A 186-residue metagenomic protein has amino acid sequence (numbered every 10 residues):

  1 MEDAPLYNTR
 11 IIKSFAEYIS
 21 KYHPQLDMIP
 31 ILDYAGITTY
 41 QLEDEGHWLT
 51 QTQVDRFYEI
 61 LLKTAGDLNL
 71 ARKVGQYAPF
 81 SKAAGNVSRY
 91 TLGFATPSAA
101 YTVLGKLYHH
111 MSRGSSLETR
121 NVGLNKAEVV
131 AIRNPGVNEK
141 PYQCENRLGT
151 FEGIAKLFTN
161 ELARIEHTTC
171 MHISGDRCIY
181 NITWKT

Functional and structural regions predicted by a protein language model:
M1-K21: Charged, compositionally biased N-terminal leader segments and the immediate start of the first structured element
S14, N146-G153: Short amphipathic alpha-helical face segments that pack within enzyme cores and frequently flank/anchor catalytic
H23-M28: Core of compact, soluble alpha-helical bundle domains
E45-G149, L162-A163, T169: Amphipathic interaction/junction segments at domain boundaries or subunit interfaces
V129-R133, N181-T186: Short, hydrophobic/aromatic-enriched beta-strand segments in well-ordered soluble domains
E152-A163, K185-T186: Secondary-structure boundary elements
I165-K185: Beta-rich nucleic-acid/ligand-interaction surfaces
